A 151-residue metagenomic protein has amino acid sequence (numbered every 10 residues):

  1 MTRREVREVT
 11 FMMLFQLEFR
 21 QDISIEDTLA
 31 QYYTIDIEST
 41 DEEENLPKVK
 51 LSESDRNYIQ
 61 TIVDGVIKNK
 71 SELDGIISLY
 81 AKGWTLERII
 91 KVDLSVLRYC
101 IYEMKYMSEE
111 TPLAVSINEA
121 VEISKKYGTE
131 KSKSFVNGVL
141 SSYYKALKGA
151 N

Functional and structural regions predicted by a protein language model:
M1-K133, N137-N151: N-terminal interaction/assembly modules
